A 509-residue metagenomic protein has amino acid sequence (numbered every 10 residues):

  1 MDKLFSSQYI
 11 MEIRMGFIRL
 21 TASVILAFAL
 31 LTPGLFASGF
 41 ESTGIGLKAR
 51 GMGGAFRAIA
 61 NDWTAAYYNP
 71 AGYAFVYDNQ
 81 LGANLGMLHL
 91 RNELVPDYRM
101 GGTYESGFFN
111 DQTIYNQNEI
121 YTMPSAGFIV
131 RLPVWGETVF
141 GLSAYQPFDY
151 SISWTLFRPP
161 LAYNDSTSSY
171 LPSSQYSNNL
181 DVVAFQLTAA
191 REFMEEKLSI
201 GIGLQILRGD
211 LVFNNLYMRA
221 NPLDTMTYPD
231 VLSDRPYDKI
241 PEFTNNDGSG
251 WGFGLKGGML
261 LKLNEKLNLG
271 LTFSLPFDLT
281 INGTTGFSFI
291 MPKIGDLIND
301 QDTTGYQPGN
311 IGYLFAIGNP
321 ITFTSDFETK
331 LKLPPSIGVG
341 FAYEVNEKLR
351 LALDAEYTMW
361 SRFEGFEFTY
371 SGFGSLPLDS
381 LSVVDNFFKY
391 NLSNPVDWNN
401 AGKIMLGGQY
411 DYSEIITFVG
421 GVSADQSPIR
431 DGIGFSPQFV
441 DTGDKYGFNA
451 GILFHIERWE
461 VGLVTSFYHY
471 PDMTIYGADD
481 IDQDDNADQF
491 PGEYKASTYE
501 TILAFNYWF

Functional and structural regions predicted by a protein language model:
L4-V24: Bacterial N-terminal signal peptides that target proteins for export
I10, R14-F17, L31, D111 (+1 more regions): Residue-level detector of intrinsically disordered terminal segments
T21-P33: Bacterial N-terminal signal peptides
F36-R50, I120-F509: Outer-membrane beta-barrel porins/channels
A49-A65: N-terminal targeting signals for Sec/Tat export/insertion, comprising classic cleavable signal peptides
A60-Y68, A74-P160, V182: Outer-membrane beta-barrel translocator/receptor signature
